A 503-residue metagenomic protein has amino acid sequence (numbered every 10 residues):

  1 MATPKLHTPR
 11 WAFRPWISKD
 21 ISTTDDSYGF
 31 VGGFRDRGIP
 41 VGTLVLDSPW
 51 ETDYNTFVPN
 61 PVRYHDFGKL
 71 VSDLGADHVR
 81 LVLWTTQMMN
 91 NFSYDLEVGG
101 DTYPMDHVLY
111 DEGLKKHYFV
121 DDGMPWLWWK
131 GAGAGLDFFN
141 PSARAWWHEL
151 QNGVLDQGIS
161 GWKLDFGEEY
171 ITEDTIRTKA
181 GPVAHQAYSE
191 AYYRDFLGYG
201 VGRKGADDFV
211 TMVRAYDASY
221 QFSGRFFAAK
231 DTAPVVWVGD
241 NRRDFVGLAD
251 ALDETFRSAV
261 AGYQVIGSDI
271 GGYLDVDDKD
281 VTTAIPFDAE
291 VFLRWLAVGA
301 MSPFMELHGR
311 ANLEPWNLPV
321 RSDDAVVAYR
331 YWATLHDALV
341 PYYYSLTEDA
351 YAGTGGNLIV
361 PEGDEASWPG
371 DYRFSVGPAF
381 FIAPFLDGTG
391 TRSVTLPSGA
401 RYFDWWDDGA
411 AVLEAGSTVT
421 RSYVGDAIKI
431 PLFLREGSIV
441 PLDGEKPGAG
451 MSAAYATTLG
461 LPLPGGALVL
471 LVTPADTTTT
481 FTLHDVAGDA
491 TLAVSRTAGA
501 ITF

Functional and structural regions predicted by a protein language model:
M1-K429: Catalytic-domain carbohydrate-binding cleft regions of carbohydrate-active enzymes
L434-F503: Accessory, solvent-exposed terminal regions and/or long lumenal/extracellular loops of proteins
